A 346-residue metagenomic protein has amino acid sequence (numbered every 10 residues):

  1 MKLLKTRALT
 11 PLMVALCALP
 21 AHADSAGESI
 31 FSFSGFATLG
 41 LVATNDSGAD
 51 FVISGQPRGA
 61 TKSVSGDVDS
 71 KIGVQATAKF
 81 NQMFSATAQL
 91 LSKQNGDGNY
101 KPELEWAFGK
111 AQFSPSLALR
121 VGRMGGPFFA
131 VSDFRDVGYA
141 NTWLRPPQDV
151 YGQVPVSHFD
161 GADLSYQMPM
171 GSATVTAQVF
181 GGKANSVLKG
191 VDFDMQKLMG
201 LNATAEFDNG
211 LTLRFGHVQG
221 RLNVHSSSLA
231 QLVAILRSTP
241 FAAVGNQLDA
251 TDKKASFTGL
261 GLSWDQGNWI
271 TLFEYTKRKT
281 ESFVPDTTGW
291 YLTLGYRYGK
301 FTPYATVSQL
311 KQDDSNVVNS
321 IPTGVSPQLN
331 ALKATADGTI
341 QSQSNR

Functional and structural regions predicted by a protein language model:
M1-L9: Bacterial N-terminal signal peptides that target proteins for export
T10-L12, L16, P20-V64, S226: Outer-membrane beta-barrel biogenesis signature
E28-T44, K62-S186, M195-M199, T204-G216 (+1 more regions): Outer membrane beta-barrel
N45-I53, D97-L104, D133-V137, V187-Q196 (+4 more regions): Outer-membrane beta-barrel translocator domains and adjoining extracellular loop/strand segments of Gram-negative
D46-G48, H217, A230-R346: Outer-membrane beta-barrel pore domains
P57-K62, S92-N95, P147-V150, S186-K189 (+3 more regions): Extracellular loop and loop/strand-boundary signature of outer-membrane beta-barrel proteins
S63-D69, N99-K101, Y151-H158, F193-M195 (+4 more regions): Short sequence motifs at beta-strands and strand-loop junctions characteristic of Gram-negative outer-membrane
L222: Acidic/histidine-rich, metal-coordinating catalytic segments
